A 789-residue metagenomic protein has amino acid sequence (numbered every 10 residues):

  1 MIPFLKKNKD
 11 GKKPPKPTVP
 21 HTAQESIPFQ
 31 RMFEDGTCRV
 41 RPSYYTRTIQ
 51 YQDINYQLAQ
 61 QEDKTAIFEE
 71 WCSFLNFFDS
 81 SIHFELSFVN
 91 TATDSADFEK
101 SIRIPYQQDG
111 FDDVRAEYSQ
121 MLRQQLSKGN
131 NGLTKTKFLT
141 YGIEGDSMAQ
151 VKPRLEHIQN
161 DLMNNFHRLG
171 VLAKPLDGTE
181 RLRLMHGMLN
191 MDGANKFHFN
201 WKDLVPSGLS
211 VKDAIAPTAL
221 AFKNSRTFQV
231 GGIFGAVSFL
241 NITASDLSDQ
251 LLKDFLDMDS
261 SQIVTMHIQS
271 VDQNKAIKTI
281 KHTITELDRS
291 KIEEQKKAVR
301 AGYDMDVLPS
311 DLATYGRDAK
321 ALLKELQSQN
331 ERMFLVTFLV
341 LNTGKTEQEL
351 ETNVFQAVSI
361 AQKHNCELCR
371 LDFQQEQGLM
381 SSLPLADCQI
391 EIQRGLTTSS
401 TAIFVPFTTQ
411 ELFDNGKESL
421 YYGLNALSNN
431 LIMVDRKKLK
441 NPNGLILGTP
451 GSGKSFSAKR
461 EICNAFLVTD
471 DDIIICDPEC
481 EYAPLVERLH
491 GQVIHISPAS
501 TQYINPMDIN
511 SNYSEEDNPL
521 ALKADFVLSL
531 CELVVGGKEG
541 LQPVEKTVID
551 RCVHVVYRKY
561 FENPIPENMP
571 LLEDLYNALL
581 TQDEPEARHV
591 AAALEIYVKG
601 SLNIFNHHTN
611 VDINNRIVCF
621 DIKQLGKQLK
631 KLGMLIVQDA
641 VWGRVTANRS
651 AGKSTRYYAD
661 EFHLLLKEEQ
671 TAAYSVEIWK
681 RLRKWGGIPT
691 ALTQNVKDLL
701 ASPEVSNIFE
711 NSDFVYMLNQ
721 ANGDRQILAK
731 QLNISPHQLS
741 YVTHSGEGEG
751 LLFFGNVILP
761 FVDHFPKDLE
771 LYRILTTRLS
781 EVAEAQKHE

Functional and structural regions predicted by a protein language model:
M1-T409: Extended, folded cores of ATP/NTP-driven motor/assembly subunits in large transport and secretion machines
I54, Q61-S80, S87, T91 (+11 more regions): P-loop NTPase motor domains
I446: Hydrophobic anchor at the beta1->P-loop junction of P-loop NTPases
K454: Conserved lysine of the Walker
S457: Hydrophobic positions on the alpha1 helix immediately C-terminal to the Walker A/P-loop
N464-I474: Post-Walker A helix-loop "phosphate-sensing" segment adjacent to the P-loop in P-loop NTPases
H490-I494, E704-M717: A short helix-turn-beta junction within AAA+ P-loop NTPase domains corresponding to the substrate/partner-engaging
L732-H788: Conserved P-loop NTPase
